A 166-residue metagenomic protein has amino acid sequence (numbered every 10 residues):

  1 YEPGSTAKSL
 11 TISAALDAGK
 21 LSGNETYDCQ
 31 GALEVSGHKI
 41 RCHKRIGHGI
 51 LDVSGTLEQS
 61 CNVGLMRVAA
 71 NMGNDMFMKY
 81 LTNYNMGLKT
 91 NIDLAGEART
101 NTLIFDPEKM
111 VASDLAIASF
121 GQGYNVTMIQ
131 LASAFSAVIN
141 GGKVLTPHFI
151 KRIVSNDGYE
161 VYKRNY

Functional and structural regions predicted by a protein language model:
Y1-S5, L10-Y166: Beta-lactam-recognizing serine transpeptidase/beta-lactamase-like catalytic domain environment
